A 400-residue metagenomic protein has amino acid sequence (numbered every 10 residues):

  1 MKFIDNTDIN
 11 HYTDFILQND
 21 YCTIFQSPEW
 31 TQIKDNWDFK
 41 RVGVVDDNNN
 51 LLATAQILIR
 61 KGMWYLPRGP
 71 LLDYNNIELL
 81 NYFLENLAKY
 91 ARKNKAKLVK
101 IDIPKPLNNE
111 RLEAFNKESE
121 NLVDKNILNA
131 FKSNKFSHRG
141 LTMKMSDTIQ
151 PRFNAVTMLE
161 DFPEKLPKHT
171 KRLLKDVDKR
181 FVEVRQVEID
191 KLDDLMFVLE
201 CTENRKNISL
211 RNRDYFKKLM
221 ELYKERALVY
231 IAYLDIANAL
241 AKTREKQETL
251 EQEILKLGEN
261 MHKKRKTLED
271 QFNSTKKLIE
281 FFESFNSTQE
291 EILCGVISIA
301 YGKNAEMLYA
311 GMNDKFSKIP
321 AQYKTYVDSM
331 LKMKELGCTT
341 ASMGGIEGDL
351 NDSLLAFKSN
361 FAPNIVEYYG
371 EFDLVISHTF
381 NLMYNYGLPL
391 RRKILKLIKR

Functional and structural regions predicted by a protein language model:
I4-G62, F136-D147, N154-V156, E160-S317: A conserved beta-strand-loop-helix scaffold within acyl/acetyltransferase catalytic domains
K61-W64, L107-L112, A239-A241, D349-D352: Short catalytic/ligand-binding loop motif for oxyanion handling, primarily in non-cytosolic enzymes, centered on
R68-N75, F115-E118: The substrate-binding groove and active-site-proximal loops of carbohydrate-active enzymes, especially glycoside
D73-E78, E347-N351: Acidic-and-aromatic substrate-binding clefts and catalytic sites of carbohydrate-active enzymes
I77-K89, S317-L331: Conserved acetyl-CoA-binding loop-helix of GNAT-fold acetyltransferases
R92-E113, K334-G345: Conserved GNAT acetyl-CoA-binding A-motif
E113-F162, S284, E335-R400: Active-site/acyl-donor-binding loops of N-acyltransferases
G311-P320, G345-D349: Short, contiguous acidic/charged loop-to-helix segments that flank catalytic cores in large enzymes
